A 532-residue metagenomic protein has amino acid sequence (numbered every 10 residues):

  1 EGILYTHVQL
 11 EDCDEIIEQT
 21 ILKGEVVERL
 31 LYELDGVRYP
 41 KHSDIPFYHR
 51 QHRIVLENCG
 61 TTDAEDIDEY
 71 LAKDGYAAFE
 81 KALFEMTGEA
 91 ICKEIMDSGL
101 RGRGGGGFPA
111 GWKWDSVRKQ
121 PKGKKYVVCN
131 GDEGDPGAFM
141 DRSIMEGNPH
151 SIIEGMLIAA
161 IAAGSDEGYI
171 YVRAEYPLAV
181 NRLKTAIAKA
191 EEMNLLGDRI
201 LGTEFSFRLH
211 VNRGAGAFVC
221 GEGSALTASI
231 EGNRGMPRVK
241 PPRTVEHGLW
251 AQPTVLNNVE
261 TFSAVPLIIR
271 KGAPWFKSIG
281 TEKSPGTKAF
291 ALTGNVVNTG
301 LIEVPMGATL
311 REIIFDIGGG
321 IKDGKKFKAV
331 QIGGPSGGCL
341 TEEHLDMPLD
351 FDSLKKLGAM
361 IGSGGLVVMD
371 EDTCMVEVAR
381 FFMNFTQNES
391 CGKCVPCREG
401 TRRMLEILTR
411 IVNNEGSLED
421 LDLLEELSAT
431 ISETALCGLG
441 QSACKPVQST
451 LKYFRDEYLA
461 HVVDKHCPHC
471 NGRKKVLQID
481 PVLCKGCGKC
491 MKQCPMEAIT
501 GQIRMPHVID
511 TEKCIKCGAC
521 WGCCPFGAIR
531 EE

Functional and structural regions predicted by a protein language model:
E1-R29, A78-I95, G123-V127, G131 (+7 more regions): Ferredoxin-type iron-sulfur electron-transfer modules in oxidoreductases and energy-metabolism complexes
L31-I95, A251, N257-G272: Flexible inter-domain linker/hinge segments
R50, V180-M306, G318: Hydrophobic alpha-helical positions that pack around
T62-A77, C129-D141, T244-L249, A291-V296 (+1 more regions): Gly-rich Lys/Arg/Thr-decorated short loops/hinges at beta-loop-alpha junctions or inter-strand turns that position
I95-V117, A159, G216-A228, R234 (+2 more regions): Conserved phosphate/anionic-ligand binding catalytic regions in large, soluble enzymes, centered on
N148-A162: Histidine-anchored nucleotide/phosphate-binding helix
G155-L157, M306-K322: Short amphipathic, charge-patterned alpha-helical segments
P396-R402, K489-V508, A519-E532: Iron-sulfur cluster-binding cysteine motifs and their immediate structural context in ferredoxin-like electron-transfer
